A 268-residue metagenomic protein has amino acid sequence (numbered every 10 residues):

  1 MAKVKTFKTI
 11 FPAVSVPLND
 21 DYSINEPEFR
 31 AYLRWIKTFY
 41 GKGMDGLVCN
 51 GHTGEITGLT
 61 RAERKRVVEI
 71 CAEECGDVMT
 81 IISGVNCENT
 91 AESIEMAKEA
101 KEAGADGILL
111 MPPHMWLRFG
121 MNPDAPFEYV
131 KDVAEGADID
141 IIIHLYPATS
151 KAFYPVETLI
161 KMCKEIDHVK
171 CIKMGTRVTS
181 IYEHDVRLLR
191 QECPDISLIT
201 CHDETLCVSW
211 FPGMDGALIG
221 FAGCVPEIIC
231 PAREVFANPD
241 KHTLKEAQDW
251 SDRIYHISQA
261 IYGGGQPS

Functional and structural regions predicted by a protein language model:
A2-F153: Active-site beta->alpha loop and helix N-cap motifs at the rims of alpha/beta catalytic domains
F11, P267-S268: Acidic catalytic patch
F29, V68, S93, V130 (+4 more regions): A general structural signal for well-ordered alpha-helical segments in protein cores
P147-G265: Catalytic alpha/beta core domains of metabolic enzymes, predominantly
